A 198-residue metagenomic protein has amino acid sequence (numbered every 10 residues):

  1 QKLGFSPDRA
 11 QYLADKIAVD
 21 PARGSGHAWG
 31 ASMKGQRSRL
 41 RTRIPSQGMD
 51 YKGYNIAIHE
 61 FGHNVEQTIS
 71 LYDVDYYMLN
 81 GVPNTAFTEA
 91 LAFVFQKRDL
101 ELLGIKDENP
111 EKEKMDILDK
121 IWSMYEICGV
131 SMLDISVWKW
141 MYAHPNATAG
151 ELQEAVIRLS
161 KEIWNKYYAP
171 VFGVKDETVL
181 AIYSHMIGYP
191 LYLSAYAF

Functional and structural regions predicted by a protein language model:
Q1-L40: Contiguous, non-catalytic segments that form substrate-binding/exosite surfaces or channel walls
Y12-S25, F172-G188: Flexible, glycine/threonine-enriched loop-and-boundary segments that flank and lead into catalytic domains of large
H27-A28, I44-I56, M78-A90, K120-M124 (+1 more regions): Alpha-helix capping and helix-loop boundary segments enriched in small/acidic/polar residues
A28-L40, F61-Y72, D107-N109, V171-A181: Active-site-adjacent bridging/hinge elements
L40-L71, A92-F93: Active-site recognition of the HExxH zinc-binding catalytic motif
I69-D73, Y77-W122: Post-HExxH zinc-binding segment in Zn-dependent metallohydrolases
E101-M186: Long, amphipathic alpha-helical stalk/connector segments used for oligomerization, subunit docking, or mechanical
W122, V130, P190-F198: C-terminal substrate/ligand-recognition segments
